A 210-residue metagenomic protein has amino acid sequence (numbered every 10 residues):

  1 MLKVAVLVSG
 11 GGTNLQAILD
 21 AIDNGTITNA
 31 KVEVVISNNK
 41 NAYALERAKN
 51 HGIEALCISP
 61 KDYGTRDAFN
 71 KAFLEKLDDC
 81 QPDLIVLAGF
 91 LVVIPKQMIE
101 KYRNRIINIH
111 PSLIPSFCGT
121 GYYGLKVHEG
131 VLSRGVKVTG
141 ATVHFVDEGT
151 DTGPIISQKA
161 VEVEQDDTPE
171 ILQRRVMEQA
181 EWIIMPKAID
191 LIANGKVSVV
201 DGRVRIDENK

Functional and structural regions predicted by a protein language model:
M1-K210: One-carbon transfer enzymes
